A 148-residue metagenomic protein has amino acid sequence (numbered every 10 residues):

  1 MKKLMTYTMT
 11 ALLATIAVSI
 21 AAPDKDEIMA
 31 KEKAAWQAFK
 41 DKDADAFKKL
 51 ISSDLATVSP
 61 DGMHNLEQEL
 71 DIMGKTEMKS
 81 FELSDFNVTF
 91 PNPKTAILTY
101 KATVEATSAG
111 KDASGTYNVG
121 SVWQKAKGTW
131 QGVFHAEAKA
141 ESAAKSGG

Functional and structural regions predicted by a protein language model:
M1-L4: Positively charged n-region of N-terminal signal peptides that target proteins for export
Y7-I16: Bacterial N-terminal signal peptides
A22-K49, D54-G148: A beta-strand edge to alpha-helix "cap/lid" segment located at domain peripheries
